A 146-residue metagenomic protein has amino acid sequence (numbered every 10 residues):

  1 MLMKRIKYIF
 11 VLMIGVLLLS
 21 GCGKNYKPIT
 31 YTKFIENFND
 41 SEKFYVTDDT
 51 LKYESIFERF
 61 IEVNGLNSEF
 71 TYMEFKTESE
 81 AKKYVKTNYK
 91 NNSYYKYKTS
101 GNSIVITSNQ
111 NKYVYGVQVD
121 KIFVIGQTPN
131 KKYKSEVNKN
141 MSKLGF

Functional and structural regions predicted by a protein language model:
L2-F10: Bacterial N-terminal signal peptides that target proteins for export
F10, F57-I61, Y113: Alpha-helical context
L12-G15: Alpha-helical hydrophobic membrane-insertion segments
L18-G21: C-terminal motif of bacterial Sec signal peptides marking the signal peptidase cleavage site
G23-N25: Bacterial signal peptide processing site
T32-S108: Short, solvent-exposed recognition patches
K96-F146: A short, solvent-exposed beta-edge/loop patch
